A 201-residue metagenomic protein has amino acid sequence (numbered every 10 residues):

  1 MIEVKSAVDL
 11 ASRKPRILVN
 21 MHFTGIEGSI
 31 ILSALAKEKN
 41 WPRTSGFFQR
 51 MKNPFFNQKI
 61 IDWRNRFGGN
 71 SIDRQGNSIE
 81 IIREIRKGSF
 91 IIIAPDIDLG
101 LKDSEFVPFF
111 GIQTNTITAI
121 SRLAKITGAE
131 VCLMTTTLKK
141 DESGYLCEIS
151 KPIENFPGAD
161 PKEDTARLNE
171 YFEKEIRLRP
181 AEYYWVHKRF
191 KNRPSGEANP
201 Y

Functional and structural regions predicted by a protein language model:
M1-R16, T24: A short, well-structured juxtamembrane/interface segment
S6-D9, F55, K59, E80: Exposed alpha-helical structural elements
A7, M51, P152-E154: Generic structural motif
A11-P15, L35, Q75-Y201: Non-catalytic C-terminal accessory region of glycerolipid acyltransferases and related lyso-lipid remodeling enzymes
K14-Q75, L101-D103: Catalytic core of membrane glycerolipid acyltransferases/transacylases, capturing the structured, soluble-facing
